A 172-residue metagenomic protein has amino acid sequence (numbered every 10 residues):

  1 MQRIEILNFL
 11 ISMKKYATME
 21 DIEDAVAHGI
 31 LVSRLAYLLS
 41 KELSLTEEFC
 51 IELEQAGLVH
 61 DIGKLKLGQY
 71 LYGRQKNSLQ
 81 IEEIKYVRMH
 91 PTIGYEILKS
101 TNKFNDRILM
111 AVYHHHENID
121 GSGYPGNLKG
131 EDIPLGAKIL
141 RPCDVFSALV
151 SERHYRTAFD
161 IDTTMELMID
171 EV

Functional and structural regions predicted by a protein language model:
Q2-V172: Histidine- and acidic-residue-rich, metal-dependent catalytic cores
